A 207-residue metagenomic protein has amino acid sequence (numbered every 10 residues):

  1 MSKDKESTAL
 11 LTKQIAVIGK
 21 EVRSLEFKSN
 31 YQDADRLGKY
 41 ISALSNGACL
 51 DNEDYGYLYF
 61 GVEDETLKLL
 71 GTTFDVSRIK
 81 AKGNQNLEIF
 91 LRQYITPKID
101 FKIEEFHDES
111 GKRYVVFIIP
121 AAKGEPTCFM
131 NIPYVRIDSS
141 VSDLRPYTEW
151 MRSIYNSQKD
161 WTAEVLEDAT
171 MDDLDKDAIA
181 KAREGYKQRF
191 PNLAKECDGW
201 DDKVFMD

Functional and structural regions predicted by a protein language model:
M1-D207: Conserved N-terminal catalytic/coupling substructures associated with nucleotide/phosphate chemistry
